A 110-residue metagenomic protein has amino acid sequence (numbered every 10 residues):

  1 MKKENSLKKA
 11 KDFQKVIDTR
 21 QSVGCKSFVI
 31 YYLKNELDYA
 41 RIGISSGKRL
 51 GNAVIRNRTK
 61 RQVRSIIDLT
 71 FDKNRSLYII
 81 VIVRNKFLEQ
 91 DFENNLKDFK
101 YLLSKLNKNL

Functional and structural regions predicted by a protein language model:
M1-L110: Positively charged, solvent-exposed patches that mediate nucleic-acid binding
